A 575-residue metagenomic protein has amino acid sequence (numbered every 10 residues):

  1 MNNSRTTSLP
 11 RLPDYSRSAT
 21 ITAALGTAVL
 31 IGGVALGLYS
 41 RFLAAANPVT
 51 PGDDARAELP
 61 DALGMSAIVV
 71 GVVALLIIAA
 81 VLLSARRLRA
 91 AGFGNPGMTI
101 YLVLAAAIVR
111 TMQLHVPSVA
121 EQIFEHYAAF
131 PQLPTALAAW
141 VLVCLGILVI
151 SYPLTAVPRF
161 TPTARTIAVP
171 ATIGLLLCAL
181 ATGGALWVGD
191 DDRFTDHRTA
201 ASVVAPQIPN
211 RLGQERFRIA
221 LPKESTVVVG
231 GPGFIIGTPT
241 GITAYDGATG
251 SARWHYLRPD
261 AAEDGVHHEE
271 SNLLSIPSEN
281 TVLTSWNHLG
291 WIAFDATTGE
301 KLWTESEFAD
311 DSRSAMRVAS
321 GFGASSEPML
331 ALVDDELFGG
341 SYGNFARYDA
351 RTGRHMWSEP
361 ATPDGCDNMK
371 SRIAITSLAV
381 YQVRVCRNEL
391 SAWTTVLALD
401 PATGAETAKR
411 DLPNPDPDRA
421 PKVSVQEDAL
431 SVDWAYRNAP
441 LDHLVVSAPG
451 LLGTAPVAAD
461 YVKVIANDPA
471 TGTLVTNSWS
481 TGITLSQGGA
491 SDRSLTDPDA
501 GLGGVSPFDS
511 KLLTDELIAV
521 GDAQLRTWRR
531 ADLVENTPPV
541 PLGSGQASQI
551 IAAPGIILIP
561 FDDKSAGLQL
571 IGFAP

Functional and structural regions predicted by a protein language model:
M1-A106: Membrane-anchoring hydrophobic segments
S16, P51-S66, I123-W140, P209-K223: Membrane-interface segments at the starts/ends of alpha-helical transmembrane spans
D53-A55, V157-F160, D196-A220, T243-P259 (+6 more regions): Surface-exposed loop/turn elements that mediate protein-protein interactions on large endomembrane-trafficking
L59-A62, M98-V157: Membrane-embedded alpha-helical segments of integral membrane proteins
R159-R193: Internal/C-terminal transmembrane anchor helices
R216-G231, P259-S278, E307-L330, A361-L378 (+5 more regions): Repeated scaffold domains used in trafficking and secretory/extracellular systems, primarily beta-propellers
G230-G231, T238-T240, S278-E279, N287-L289 (+10 more regions): Short loop/turn segments that connect beta-strands within the blades of beta-propeller domains, predominantly WD40
I235, L283-T284, F338, A379-Y381 (+4 more regions): Structural core positions within WD40/WD-like beta-propeller blades
